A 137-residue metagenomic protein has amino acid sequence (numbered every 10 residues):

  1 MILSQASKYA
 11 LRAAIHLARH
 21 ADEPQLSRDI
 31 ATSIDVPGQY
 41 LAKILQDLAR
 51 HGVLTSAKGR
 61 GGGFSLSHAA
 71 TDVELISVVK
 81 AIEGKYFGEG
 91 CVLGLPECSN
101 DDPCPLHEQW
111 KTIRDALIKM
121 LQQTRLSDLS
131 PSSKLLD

Functional and structural regions predicted by a protein language model:
L3-Q5, Y9-V36, T55: N-terminal helix-turn-helix DNA-binding core of bacterial DNA-binding proteins
A14, L45-Q46: Short, hydrophobic-biased segments on the C-terminal half of alpha helices that form "recognition helices"
T32, A49-R50: Alpha-helical residues within the helix-turn-helix
Q39: Key DNA-contact positions within bacterial/archaeal DNA-binding proteins
H51-L66: Beta-hairpin "wing" of winged helix-turn-helix
G63-E83, F87: Charged, amphipathic alpha-helical coiled-coil/dimerization segments
V92-D137: C-terminal regulatory/oligomerization modules of transcriptional regulators
